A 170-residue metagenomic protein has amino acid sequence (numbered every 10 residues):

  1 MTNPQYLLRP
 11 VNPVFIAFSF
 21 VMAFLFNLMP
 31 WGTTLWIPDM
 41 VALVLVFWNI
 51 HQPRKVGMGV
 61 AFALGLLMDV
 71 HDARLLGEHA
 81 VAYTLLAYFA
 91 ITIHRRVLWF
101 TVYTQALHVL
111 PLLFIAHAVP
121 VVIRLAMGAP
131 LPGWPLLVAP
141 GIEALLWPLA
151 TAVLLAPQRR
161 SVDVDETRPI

Functional and structural regions predicted by a protein language model:
M1-I170: Terminal, non-globular segments
